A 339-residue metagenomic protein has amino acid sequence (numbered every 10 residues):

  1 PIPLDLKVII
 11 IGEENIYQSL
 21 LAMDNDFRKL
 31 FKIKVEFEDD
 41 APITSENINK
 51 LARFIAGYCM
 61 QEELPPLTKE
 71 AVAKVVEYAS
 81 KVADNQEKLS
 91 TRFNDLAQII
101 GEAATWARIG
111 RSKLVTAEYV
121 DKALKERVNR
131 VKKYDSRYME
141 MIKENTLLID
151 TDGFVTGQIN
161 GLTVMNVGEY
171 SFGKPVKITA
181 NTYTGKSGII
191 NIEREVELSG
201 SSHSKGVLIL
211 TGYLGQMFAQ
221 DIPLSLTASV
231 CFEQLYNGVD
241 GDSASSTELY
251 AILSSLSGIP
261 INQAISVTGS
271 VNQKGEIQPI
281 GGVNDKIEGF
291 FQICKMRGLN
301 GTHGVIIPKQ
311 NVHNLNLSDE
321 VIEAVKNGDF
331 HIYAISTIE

Functional and structural regions predicted by a protein language model:
P1-G12: AAA+/SF3 P-loop NTPase mechanochemical coupling elements
I2-L4, N25-K29, P65, K69 (+8 more regions): Short flexible coil/turn linkers enriched for glycine and charged/polar residues that connect secondary-structure
I10, A41-S45, Q61, P65 (+10 more regions): Hydrophobic alpha-helical scaffolding
S19-N94, I109-A117, Q220-S225, G258-A264: Conserved C-terminal "switch" segment of AAA+ ATPases
L30, L51-F54, Y58, K74 (+8 more regions): Generic, well-ordered alpha-helical scaffold segments in large soluble proteins
Q61-L67, S80-T151: C-terminal helical "lid" subdomain and adjoining coupling/linker elements of P-loop NTPases
K113-G212, F218-A219, M296-R297: C-terminal engagement/docking regions of AAA+ P-loop ATPases
K143, Y183-L198, S202-E339: Peripheral, non-AAA+ core regions of ATP-driven protein-machinery
